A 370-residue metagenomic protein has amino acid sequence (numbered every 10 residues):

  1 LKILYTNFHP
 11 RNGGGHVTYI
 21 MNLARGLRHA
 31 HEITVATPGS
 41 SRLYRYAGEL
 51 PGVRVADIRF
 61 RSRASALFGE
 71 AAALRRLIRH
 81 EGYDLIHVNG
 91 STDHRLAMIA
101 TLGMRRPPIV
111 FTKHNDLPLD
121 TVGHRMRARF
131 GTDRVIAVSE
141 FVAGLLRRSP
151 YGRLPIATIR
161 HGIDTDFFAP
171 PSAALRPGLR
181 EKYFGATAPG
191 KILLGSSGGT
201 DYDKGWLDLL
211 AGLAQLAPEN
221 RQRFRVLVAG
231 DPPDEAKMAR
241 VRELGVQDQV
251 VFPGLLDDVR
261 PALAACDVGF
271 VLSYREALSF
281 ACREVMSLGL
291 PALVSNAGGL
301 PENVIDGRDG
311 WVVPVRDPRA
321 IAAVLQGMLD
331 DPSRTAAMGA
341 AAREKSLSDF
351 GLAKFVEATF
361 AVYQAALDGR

Functional and structural regions predicted by a protein language model:
L4-T6, A186-K204, L210-L213: Conserved donor-binding/catalytic core segment of Leloir-type glycosyltransferases
Y5-G13, T18-A66, P232-D234: N-terminal strand-loop element at the rim of the active site of nucleotide-sugar-dependent glycosyltransferases
A36, P291-V294, V304: Short hydrophobic beta-strand element within catalytic cores of glycosyltransferases and related nucleotide-activated
I109-V138, Y151: A conserved, positively charged/aromatic
F141, G162: Carbohydrate-associated surface elements
A169-A186: A short helix/loop element that forms part of the nucleotide-sugar donor recognition site in Leloir-type
L255, Y274: Aromatic "clamp/platform" in nucleotide-sugar-dependent glycosyltransferases that forms part of the donor/acceptor
D306-G307, W311-P318, G327-P332: Conserved acidic donor-binding segment of nucleotide-sugar-dependent glycosyltransferases
